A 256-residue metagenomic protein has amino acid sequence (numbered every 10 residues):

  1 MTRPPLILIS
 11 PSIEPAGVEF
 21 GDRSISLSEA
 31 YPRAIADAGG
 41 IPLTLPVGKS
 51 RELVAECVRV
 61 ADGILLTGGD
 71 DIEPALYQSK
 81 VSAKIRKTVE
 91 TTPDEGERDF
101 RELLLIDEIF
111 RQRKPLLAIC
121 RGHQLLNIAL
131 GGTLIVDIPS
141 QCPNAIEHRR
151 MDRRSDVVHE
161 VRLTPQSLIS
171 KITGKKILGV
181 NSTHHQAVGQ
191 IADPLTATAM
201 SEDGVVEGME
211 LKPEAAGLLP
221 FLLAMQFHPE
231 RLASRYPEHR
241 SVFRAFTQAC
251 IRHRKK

Functional and structural regions predicted by a protein language model:
M1-L117, I128-L130, I135, P139-I172 (+4 more regions): N-terminal beta1-alpha1 cap of cysteine-dependent amidohydrolase-like domains
C120: Conserved G/P- and acidic residue-centered "switch" motifs that form tight phosphate/ATP-binding loops in soluble
H123: The feature captures the ABC ATPase H-loop/switch
L223-Q226: Active-site-proximal beta-strand elements of phosphoester/diester hydrolases
